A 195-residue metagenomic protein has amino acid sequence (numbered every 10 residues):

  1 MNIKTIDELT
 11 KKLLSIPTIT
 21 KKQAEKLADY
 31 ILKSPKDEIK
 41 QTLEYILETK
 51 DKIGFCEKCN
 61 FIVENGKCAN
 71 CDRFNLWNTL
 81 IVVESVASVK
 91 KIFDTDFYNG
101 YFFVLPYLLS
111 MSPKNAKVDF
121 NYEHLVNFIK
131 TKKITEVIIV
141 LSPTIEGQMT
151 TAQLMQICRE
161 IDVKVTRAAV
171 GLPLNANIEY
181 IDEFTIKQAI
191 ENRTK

Functional and structural regions predicted by a protein language model:
N2, S34, Y98-N99, V126-K195: Long C-terminal interaction/binding lobes of large macromolecular proteins
T5-I31: Helix-hairpin-helix
E8-K12, S34-G54: Short Cys/His-rich Zn2+-coordinating modules
K12-S15, Y30, Y45, F55-K58 (+1 more regions): Residue-level recognition of specific faces of alpha-helices
L14, L32, L47, E64 (+5 more regions): Signal for well-folded cores of large energy- and translation-related assemblies
P17, K36, T49, F61 (+3 more regions): Conserved phosphate/pyrophosphate-binding and hydrolysis machinery centered on Walker-type P-loop NTPases, extending
Y45-V89: Cys/His-rich short segments
R73-L141: Extended interfacial segments that mediate partner engagement and assembly in macromolecular machines
